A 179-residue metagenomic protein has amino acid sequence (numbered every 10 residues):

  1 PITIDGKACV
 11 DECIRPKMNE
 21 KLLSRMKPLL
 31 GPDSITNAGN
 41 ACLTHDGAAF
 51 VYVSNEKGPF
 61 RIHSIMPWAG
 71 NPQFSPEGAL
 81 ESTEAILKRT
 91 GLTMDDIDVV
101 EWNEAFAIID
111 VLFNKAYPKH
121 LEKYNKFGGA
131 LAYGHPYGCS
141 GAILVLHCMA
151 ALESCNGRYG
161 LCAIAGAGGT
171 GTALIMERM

Functional and structural regions predicted by a protein language model:
P1-G58, L121-K123: N-terminal extracellular/periplasmic Venus flytrap/periplasmic-binding protein-like
P1-I4, P59-W68, M94-E104, E122-G129 (+1 more regions): Beta-strand segments within the central parallel beta-sheet cores of soluble alpha/beta enzyme folds
G6, K27-L30, L87-T90, Y117 (+2 more regions): Structural signal for hydrophobic packing residues in well-ordered secondary-structure cores of soluble enzyme domains
A8-I14, P72-A79, E104-K123, P136-C139 (+1 more regions): Short glycine/threonine-rich loop-to-helix capping motif typified by GTGT followed within a few residues by an Asp-Pro
D33-E56, G141-M179: Conserved beta-strand-centric core segments of catalytic alpha/beta enzyme folds
I35-A49, H63-R89, W102, Y133-I143 (+1 more regions): Active-site pocket-shaping loop/turn-to-helix segments
K57-P59, E84-D98, A116-H120: Phosphate/pyrophosphate-binding loops at sites that engage ATP/ADP/AMP, CoA/4′-phosphopantetheine, polyphosphate
